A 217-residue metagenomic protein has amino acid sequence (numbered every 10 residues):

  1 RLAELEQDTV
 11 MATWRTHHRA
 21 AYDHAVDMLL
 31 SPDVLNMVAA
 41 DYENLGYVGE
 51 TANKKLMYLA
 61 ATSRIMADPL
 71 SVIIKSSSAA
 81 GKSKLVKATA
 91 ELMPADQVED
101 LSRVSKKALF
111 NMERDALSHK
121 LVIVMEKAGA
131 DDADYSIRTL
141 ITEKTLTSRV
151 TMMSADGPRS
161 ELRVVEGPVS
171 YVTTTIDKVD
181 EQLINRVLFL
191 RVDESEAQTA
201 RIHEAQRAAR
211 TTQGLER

Functional and structural regions predicted by a protein language model:
R1-E4: Modules that initiate DNA replication and primer synthesis
M11-S102: P-loop NTPase catalytic core of nucleic-acid-dependent motor ATPases
R19, L162-V169, I176-R217: Phosphate-sensing "switch" segment of ASCE/P-loop ATPases
L45, N111-M112, R159-R163, T175-V179: A generic local secondary-structure boundary/capping motif
A67-V72, S118-K120, P168-V169: Pre-Walker A (Motif I) flank of P-loop NTPase domains
K75-A80, K87-A133, E196: AAA+/P-loop NTPase substrate/partner-engagement loops
R103-A108, Y135-G167, T211-G214: Substrate-gripping "pore-loop 1 plus following alpha2 helix"
H119-R149, T175-R186: Conserved AAA+/SF3 P-loop NTPase catalytic/coupling segment centered on the Walker-B
